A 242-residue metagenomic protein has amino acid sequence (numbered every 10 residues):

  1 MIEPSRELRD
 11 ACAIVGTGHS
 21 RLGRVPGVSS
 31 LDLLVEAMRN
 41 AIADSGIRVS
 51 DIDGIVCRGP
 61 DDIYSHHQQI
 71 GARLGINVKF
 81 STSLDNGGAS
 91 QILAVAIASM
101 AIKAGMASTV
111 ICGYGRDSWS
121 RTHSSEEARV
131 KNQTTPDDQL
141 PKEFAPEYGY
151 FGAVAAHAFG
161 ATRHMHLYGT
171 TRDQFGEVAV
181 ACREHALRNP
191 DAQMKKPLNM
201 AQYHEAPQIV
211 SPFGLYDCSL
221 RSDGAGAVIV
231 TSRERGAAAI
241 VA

Functional and structural regions predicted by a protein language model:
M1-A89, I97, A101, G160-R172 (+1 more regions): Conserved active-site "lid/cap" helical segment
M1-L31, E177, Q208-A242: Condensing-enzyme catalytic core mediating Claisen C-C bond formation in acyl metabolism
R6-L8, G59-A156, M194-L220: Conserved catalytic cysteine-centered active-site region of acyl-thioester-dependent Claisen-condensing enzymes
P26-G27, R121-E127, L187-P190: Short acidic, glycine/serine/threonine-rich loops at helix termini
V49-R58, F80-S83, V110-G115, D173-V180 (+1 more regions): Beta-strand segments within the central parallel beta-sheet cores of soluble alpha/beta enzyme folds
N86-R116, V154-R188, V228-E234: Active-site-proximal alpha-helical scaffold in enzymes
